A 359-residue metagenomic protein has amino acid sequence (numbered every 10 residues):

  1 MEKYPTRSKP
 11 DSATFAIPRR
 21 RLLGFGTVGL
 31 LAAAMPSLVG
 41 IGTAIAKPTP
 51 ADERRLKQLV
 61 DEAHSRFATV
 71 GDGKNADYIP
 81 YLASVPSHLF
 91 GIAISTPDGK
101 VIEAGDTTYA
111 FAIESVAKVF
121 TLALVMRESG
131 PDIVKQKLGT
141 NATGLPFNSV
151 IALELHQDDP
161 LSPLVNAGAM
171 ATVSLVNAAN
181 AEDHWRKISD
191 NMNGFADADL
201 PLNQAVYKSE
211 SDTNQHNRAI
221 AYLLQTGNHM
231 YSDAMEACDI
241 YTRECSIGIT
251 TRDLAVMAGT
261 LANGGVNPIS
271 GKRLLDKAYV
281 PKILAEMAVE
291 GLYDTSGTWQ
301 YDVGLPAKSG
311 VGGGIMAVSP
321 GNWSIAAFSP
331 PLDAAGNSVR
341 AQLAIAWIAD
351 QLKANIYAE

Functional and structural regions predicted by a protein language model:
M1-R21, V28-S37: N-terminal secretory signal peptides
P48-R66, V70-D72, V125-E244: Active-site-adjacent helix/loop patches that line small-molecule binding or acyl-intermediate pockets
P48-T49, N263-E359: Structured C-terminal helix/loop/strand segments within mature extracytoplasmic catalytic/sensor domains
A68-A104, M316-A317: A short, well-structured edge-of-sheet supersecondary motif
L82-V85, P160-S162, D212, G304-K308 (+1 more regions): Short Gly/Pro-enriched turn/cap motifs at secondary-structure boundaries
G99, F111-K135, M257, I325: Active-site SXXK
E182, S211-N214, Y222-K282, D333-S338: Penicillin-binding protein/beta-lactamase superfamily catalytic region
